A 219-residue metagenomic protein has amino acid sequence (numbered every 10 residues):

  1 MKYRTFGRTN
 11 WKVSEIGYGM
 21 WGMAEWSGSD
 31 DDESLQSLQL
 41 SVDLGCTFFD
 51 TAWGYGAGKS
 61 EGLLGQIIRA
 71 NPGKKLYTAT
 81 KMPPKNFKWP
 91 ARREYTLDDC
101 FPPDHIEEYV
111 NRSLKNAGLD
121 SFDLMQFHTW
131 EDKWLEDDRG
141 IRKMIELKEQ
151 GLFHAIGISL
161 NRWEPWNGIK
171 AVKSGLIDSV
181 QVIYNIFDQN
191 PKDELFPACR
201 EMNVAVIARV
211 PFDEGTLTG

Functional and structural regions predicted by a protein language model:
M1-L76: N-terminal binding-site loop/beta-alpha segment at the start of enzyme catalytic domains that lines or forms
Y3, L38, E61, G65 (+4 more regions): Generic structural signal for well-ordered alpha-helices, preferentially at hydrophobic/aromatic core positions
F6, Y18, S34, S41 (+9 more regions): Conserved, mostly hydrophobic/aromatic
S29-S41, D99-G118, R162-A171: Short, acidic/polar
E33, A57, T129-G219: Beta/alpha (TIM)-barrel catalytic core signal, keyed to glycine-rich beta->alpha loops juxtaposed to Asp/Glu that bind
C46, L119-F122, F153, I177: A structural motif
N86-C100: Surface-exposed, active-site-proximal loop segments in enzymatic domains
L114-K133: Active-site groove signature of glycoside hydrolases
